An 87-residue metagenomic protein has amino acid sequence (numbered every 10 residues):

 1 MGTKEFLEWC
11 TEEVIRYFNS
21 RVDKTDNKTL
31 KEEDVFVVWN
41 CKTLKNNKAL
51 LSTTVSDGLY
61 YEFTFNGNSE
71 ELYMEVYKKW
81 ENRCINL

Functional and structural regions predicted by a protein language model:
M1-V22: N-terminal trafficking/processing presequences and adjacent post-cleavage segments of proteins routed to secretion
D26-E33: Intrinsically disordered, low-complexity regulatory segments in eukaryotic proteins
D34-E71: Amphipathic, interaction-prone secondary-structure segments
S69-L87: A short, surface-exposed interaction/processing loop segment used at functional sites
